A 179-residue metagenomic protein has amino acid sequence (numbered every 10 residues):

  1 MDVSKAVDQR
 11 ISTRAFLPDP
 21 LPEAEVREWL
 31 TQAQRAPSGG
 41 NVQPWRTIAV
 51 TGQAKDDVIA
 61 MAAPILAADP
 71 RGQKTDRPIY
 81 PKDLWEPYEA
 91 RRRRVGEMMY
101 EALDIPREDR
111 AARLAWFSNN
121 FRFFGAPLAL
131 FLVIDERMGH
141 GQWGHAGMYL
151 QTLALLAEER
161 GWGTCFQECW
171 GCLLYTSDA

Functional and structural regions predicted by a protein language model:
M1-N120: N-terminal amphipathic, basic helical "cap/leader" segment at the start of enzyme domains
W29-R35, L128-L174: Small-aliphatic-rich amphipathic alpha-helix that forms the alpha element of a beta-alpha
R122-G125: Extracellular/periplasmic catalytic domains that process cell-envelope and extracellular macromolecules
Y175-A179: Conserved small/polar residues in nucleotide/adenosyl-binding loops
